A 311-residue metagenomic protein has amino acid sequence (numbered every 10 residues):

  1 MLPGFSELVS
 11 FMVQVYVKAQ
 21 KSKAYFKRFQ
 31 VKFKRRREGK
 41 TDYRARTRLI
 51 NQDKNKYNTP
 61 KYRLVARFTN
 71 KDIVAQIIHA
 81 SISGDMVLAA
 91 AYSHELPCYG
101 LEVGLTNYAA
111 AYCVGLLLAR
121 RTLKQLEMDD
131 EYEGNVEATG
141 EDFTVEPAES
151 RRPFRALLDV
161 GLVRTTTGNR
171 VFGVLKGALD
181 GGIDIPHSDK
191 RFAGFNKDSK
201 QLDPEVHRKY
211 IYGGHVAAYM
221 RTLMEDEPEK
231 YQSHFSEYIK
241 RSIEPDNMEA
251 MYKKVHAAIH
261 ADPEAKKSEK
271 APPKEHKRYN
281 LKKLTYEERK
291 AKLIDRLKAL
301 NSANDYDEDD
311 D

Functional and structural regions predicted by a protein language model:
L2-E7, F11-D311: Ribosome-associated RNA-binding proteins
